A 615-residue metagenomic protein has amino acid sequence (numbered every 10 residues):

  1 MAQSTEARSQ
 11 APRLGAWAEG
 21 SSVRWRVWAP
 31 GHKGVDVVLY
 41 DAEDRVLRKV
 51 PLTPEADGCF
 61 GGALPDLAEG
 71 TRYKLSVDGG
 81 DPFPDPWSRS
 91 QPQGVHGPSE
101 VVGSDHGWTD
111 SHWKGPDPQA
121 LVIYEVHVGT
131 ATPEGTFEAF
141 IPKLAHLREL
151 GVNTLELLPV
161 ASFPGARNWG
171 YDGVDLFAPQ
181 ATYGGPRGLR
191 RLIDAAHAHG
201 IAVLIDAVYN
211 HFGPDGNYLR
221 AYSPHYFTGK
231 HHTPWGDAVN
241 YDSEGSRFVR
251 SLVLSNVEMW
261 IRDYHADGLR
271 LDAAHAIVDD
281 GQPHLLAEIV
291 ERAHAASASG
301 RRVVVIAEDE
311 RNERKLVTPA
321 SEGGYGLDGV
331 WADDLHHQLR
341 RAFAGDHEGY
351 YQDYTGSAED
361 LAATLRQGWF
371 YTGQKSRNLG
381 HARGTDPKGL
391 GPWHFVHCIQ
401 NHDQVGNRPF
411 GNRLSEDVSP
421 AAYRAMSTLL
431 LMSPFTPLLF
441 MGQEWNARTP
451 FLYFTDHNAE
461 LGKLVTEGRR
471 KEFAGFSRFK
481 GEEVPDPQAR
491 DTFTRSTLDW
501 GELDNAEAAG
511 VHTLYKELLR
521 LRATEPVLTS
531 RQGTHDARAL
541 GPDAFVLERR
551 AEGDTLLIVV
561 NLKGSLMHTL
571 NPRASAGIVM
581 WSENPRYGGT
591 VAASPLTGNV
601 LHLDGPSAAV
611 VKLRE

Functional and structural regions predicted by a protein language model:
M1-Y124, P133, E138-G151, F410-N412 (+3 more regions): Carbohydrate-interacting/catalytic domains
R26, N153-T154, G200-A202, D267-G268 (+5 more regions): Beta-sheet entry/capping signal
A56, D66, H127-T132, A161 (+8 more regions): Short, flexible loop/turn elements at secondary-structure junctions
S111-P118, H127-G300, V304, K315-L316: Substrate-binding/active-site clefts of carbohydrate-active enzymes
I123, L204, R270, I306-A307 (+2 more regions): Generic enzyme active-site microenvironment
L219, R250-S251, Y264, R408 (+2 more regions): Extended hydrophobic-aromatic, low-complexity segments
E258, R262-H265, F395-N401, E483-T492: A glycine-rich, aromatic-flanked flexible loop/lid motif
L286, V290-R478, I558: Conserved alpha/beta catalytic core and glycan-binding cleft of carbohydrate-active enzymes
